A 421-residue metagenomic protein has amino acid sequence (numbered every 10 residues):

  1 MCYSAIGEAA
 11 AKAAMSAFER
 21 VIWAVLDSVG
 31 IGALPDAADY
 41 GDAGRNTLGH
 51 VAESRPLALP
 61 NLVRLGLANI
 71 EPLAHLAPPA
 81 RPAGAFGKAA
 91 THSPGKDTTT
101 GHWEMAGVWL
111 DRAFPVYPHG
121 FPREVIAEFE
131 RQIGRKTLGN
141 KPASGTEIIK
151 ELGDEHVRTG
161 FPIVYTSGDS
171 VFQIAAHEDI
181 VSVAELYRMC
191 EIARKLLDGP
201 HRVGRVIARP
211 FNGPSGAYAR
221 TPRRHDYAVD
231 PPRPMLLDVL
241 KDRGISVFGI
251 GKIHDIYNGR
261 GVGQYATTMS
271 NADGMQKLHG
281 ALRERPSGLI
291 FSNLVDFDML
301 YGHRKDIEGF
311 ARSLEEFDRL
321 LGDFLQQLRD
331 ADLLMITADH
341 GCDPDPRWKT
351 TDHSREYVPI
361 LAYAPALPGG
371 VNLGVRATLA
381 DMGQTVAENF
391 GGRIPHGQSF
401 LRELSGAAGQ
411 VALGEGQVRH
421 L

Functional and structural regions predicted by a protein language model:
C2-L421: Feature captures the catalytic ectodomains and active-site-proximal regions of enzymes that hydrolyze or transfer
